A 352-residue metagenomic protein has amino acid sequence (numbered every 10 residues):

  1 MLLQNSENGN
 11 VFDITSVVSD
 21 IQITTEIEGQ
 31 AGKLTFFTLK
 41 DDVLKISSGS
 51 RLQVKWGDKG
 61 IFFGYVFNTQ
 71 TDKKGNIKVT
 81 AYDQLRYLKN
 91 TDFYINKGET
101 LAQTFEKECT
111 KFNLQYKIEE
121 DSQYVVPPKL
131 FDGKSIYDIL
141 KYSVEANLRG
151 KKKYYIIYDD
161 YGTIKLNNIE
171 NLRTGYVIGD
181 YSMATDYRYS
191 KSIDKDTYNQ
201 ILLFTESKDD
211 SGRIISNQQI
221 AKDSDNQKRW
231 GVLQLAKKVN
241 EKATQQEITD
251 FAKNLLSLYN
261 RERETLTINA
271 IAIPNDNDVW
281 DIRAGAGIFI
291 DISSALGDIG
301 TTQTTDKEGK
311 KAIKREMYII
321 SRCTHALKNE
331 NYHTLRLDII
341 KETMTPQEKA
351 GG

Functional and structural regions predicted by a protein language model:
M1, K45-S50, R149-K151, D159-D160 (+2 more regions): A short, compositionally biased
M1-G9, T163-I164, Q200-E206, I288: Short polybasic amphipathic segments
M1-T91, V177-S190: Assembly/oligomerization scaffold segments
V17-L44, T185-G352: An acidic/polar, Gly/Ser/Thr-rich interaction patch typically located in mid-to-C-terminal regions of proteins
L34-F36, V66, A81, F93-K117 (+3 more regions): Amphipathic, non-transmembrane alpha-helical segments in extracytoplasmic/periplasmic proteins
W56, N168, I292-S294: Conserved "cap/hinge" positions at secondary-structure junctions
Y65-F67, K78-Y82, K165, Q200-F204 (+1 more regions): Soluble periplasmic/extracytoplasmic beta-strand elements of cell-envelope proteins
N76-I77, D83-Q84, E120-D196: Short beta-strand-centered interaction patches in the first periplasmic/extracellular domains of large envelope
